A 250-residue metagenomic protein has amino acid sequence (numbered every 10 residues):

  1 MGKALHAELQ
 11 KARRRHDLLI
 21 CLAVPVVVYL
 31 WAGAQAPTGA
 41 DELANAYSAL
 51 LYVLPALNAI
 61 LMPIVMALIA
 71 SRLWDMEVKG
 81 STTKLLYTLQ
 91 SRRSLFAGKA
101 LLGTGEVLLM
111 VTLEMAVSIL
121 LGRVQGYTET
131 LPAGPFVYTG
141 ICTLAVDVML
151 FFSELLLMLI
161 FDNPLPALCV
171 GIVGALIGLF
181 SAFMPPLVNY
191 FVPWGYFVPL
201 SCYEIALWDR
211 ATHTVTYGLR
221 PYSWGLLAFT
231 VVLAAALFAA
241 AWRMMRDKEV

Functional and structural regions predicted by a protein language model:
M1-H6, L73-L86, F151-G178: Cytoplasmic juxtamembrane interface segments
M1-V24: Aromatic- and glycine-rich beta-strand/loop motifs that create alpha-glucan
L18, V24-A70, A97-P164, G171 (+2 more regions): Secretory targeting signals
C21-L22, A59-I60, N189-Y190, G195: Hydrophobic alpha-helical transmembrane segments of integral membrane proteins, especially lipid-exposed positions
T38-A49, L168, V173-V250: Terminal transmembrane helical anchor/hairpin motif
G39-A40, D75-V78, T82, L121-E129 (+4 more regions): Membrane-interfacial segments
V65-V78, E154-L165, F229-D247: Transmembrane alpha-helical segments in integral membrane proteins
S71-G105: Helix-loop-helix units of permease transmembrane domains in multi-pass membrane transporters, especially ABC
